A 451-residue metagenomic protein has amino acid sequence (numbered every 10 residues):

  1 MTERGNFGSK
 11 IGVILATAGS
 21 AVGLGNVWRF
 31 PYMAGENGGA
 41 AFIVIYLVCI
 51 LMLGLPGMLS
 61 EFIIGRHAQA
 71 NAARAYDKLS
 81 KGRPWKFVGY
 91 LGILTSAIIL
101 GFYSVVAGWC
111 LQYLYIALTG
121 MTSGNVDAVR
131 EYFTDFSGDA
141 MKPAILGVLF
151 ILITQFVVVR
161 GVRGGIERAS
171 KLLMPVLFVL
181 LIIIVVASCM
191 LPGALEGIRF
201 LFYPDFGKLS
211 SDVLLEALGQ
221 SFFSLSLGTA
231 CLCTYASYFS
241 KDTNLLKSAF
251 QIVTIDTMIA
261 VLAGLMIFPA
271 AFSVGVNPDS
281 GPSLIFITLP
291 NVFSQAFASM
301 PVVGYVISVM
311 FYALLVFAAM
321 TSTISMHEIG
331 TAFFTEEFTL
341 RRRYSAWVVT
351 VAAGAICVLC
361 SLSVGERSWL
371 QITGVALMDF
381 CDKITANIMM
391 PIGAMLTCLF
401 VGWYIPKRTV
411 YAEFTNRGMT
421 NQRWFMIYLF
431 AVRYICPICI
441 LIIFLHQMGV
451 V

Functional and structural regions predicted by a protein language model:
M1-W28, G57-F62, R66-L79, R83-Y90 (+2 more regions): Membrane-interface "cap" regions at the ends of multi-pass membrane proteins
T2-E3, F7, E167, K171-M320 (+1 more regions): Membrane-embedded translocation segments of transport machinery
T2-G5, Y32-N37, H67, A72-L91 (+7 more regions): Inter-helical loop and helix-membrane interface segments of multi-pass membrane transporters/permeases
R4, R74, A107-G138, Y238-D242 (+6 more regions): Helix-loop-helix connectors at the membrane interface of multi-pass transporters/channels
G5, A34-S60, K142-P143, M390-G393: Extracellular loop-to-transmembrane helix junctions
G12-L47, A236, K247-F250, T254-T257: Transmembrane helix-boundary motif of multi-pass solute transporters/channels
M320-S325, S345-C360, V364, D379-A412: Hydrophobic alpha-helical segments of multi-pass membrane transport proteins
Q371, A376-F400, N421-V451: A generic transmembrane alpha-helix motif of multi-pass inner-membrane proteins
